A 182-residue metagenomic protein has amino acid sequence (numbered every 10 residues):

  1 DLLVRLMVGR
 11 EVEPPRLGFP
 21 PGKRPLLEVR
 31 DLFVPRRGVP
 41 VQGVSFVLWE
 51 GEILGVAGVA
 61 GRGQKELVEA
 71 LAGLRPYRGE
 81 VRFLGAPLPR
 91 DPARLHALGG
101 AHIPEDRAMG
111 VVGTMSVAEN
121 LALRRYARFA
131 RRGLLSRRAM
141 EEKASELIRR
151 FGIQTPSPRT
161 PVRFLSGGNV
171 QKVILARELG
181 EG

Functional and structural regions predicted by a protein language model:
D1-G182: Glycine-rich phosphate-binding loops of nucleotide-dependent enzymes
